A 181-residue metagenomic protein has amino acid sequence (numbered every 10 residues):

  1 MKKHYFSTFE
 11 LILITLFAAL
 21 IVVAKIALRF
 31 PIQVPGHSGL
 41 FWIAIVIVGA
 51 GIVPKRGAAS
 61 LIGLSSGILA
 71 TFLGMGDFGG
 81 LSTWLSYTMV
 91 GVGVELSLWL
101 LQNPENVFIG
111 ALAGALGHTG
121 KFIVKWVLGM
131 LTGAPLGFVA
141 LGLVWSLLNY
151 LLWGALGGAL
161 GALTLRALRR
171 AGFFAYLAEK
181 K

Functional and structural regions predicted by a protein language model:
K2-F6, L100-F108: Membrane-interface helix-boundary motifs at transmembrane edges
K2-G51, G57: Hydrophobic transmembrane alpha-helices
L11-L16, A44, R56-L64, L81-T88 (+2 more regions): Hydrophobic alpha-helical transmembrane segments
A18-A27, S65-G74, A115-V124: Aromatic-anchored segments of alpha-helical transmembrane domains
K25-P35, S66-L96, G129-M130: Interfacial aromatic-anchored transmembrane helix boundaries in multi-pass membrane proteins
A50, V90-L98, A162: Hydrophobic transmembrane alpha-helices
I52-V53, P104: Helix-loop interface residues and adjacent transmembrane-helix termini in multi-pass membrane transporters, primarily
N103-K181: Membrane-embedded alpha-helical hairpins and interfacial helices in multi-pass inner-membrane proteins
